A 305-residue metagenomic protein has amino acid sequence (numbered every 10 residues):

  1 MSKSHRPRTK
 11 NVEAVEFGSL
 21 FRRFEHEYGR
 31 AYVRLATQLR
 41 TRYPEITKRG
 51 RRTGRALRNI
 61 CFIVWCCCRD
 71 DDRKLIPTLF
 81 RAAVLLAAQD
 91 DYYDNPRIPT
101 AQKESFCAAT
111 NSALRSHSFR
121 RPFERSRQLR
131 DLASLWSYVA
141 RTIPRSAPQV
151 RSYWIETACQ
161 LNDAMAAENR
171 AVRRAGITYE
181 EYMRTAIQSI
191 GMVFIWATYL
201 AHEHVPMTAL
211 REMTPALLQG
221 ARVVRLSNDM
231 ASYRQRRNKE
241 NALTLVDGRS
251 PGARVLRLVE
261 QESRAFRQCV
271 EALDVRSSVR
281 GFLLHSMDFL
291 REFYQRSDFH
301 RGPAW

Functional and structural regions predicted by a protein language model:
M1-W305: Alpha-helical, largely C-terminal catalytic domains that coordinate divalent metal ions via clustered Asp/Glu/His
